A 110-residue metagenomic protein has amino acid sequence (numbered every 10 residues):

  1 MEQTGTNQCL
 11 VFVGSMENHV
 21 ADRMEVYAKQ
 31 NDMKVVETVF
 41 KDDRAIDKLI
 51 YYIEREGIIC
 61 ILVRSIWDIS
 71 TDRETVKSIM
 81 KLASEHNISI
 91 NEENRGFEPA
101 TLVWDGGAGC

Functional and structural regions predicted by a protein language model:
M1-C110: Short, structured surface patches at the beginning of a domain
